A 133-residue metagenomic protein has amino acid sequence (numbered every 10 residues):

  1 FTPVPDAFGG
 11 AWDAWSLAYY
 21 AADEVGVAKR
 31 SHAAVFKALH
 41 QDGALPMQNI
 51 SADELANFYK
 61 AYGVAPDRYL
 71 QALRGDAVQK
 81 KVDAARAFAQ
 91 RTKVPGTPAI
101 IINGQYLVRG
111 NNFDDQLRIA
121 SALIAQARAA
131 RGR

Functional and structural regions predicted by a protein language model:
F1-E54, Q126-R133: Structural alpha/beta surface segment adjacent to cysteine/selenocysteine redox centers across thiol/disulfide enzymes
N57-R133: C-terminal cap of thioredoxin/glutaredoxin-like
